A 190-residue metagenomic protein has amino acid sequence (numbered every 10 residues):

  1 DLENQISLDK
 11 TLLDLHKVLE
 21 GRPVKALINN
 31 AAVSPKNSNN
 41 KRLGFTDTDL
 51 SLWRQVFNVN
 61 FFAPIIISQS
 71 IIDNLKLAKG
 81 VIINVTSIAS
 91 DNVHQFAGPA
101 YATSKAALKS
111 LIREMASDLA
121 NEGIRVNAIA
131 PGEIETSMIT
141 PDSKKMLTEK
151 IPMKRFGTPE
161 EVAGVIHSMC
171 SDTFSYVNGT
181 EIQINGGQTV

Functional and structural regions predicted by a protein language model:
N30-K41, G187: Conserved NAD(P)H cofactor-binding loop of Rossmann-fold oxidoreductase domains
S38-F45, D49-R54, L147: Substrate-binding pocket helix/loop in short-chain dehydrogenase/reductase
S68, S104, I112: Active-site helix of classical SDR
D73, S117-D118, S175: Alpha-helical segment proximal to the catalytic Tyr-Lys
K79, A120, R125, V177-G179: Short, small/polar-rich loop/turn modules that mediate ligand/substrate recognition or access, typified
S87: Residue(s) in the substrate-gating loop at a strand-loop-helix junction that position the organic substrate next
T158-I184, T189: C-terminal substrate-recognition "lid" of short-chain dehydrogenase/reductases
